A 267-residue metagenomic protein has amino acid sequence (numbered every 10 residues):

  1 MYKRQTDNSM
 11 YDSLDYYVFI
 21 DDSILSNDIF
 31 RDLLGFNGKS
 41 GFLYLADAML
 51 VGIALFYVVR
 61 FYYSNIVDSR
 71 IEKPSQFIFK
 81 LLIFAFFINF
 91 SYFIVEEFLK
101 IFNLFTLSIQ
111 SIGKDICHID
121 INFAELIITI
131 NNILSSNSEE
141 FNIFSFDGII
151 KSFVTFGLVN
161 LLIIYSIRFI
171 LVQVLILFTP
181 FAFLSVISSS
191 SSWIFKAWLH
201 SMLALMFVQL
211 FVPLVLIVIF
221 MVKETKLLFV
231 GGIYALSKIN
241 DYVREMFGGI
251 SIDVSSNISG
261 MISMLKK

Functional and structural regions predicted by a protein language model:
K3-M49: Binding/recognition "hotspot" determinant
K3-S13, N131-N137, S263-K266: Alpha-helical transmembrane segments of integral membrane proteins, especially early/N-terminal helices
I24, D28-S40, S64-F77, E139 (+6 more regions): Membrane-helix interfacial "entry" motifs
M49-A85, F178-S192: Hydrophobic transmembrane alpha-helix segments characteristic of membrane transport and insertion machinery
E72-I88, L199, L203-V208, G231 (+1 more regions): Small-residue-enriched core segments of transmembrane alpha-helices in multipass membrane transport and channel
F84-F178, V212, F220-S256: Non-cytosolic segments of integral membrane proteins
F183-H200, V222, Y242-M246, I250: Alpha-helical transmembrane segments
